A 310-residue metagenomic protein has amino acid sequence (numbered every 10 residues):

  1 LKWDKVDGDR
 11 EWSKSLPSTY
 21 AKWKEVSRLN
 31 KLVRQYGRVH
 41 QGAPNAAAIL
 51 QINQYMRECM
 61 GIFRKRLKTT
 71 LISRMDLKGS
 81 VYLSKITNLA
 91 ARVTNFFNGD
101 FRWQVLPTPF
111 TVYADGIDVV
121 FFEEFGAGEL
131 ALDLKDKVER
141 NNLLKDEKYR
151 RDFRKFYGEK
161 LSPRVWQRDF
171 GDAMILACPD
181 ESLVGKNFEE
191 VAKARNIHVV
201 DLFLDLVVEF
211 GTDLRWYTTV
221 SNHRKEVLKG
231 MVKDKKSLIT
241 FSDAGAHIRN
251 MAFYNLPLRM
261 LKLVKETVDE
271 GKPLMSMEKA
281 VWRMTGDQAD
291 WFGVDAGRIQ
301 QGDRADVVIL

Functional and structural regions predicted by a protein language model:
L1-N30, G42-P273: Active-site neighborhoods of metal-dependent hydrolases
D201-V207, S276-T285, D303: Short, well-structured alpha-helical segments that form the helix of a local strand-helix-strand
L214-L228, M275-K279, A289-L310: Acidic, glycine-enriched loop/beta-strand segments at the rims of small-molecule binding/catalytic pockets
L263-D290: Gly/His-enriched, cation/cofactor- and phosphate-binding structural elements
